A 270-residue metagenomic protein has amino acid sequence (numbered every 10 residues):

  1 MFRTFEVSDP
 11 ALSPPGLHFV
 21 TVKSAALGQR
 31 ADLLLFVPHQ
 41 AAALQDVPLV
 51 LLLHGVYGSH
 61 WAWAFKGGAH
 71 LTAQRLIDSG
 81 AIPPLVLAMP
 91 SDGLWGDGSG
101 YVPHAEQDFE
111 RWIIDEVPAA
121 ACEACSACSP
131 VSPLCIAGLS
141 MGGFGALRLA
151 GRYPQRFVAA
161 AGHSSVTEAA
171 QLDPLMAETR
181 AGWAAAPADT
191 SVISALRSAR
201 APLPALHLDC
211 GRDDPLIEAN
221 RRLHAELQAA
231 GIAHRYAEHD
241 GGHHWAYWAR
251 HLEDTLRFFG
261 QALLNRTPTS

Functional and structural regions predicted by a protein language model:
M1-S270: Non-catalytic cap/lid and distal C-terminal segments of serine-dependent acyl enzymes
